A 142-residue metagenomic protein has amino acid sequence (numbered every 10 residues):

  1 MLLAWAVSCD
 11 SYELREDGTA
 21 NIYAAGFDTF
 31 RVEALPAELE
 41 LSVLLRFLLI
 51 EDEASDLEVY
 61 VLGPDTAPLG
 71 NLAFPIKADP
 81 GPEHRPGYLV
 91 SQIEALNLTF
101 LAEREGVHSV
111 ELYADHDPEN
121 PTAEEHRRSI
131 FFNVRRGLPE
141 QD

Functional and structural regions predicted by a protein language model:
L2-D142: Contiguous segments within soluble domain cores/interaction surfaces
